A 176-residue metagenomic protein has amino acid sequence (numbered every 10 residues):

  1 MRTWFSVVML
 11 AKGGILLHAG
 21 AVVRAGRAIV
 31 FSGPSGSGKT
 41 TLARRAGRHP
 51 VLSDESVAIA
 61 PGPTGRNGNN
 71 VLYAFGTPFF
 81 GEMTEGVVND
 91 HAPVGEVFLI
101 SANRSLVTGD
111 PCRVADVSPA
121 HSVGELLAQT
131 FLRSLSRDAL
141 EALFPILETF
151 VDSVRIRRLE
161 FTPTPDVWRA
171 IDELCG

Functional and structural regions predicted by a protein language model:
M1-L16: N-terminal pre-Walker A segment at the start of P-loop NTPase domains
H18-G20, R24-P34, R45-G176: Glycine-rich, often acidic-flanked micro-motifs that create phosphate/phosphodiester-binding or positioning elements
S37-K39: Conserved glycine(s) of the Walker
L42: Hydrophobic positions on the alpha1 helix immediately C-terminal to the Walker A/P-loop
